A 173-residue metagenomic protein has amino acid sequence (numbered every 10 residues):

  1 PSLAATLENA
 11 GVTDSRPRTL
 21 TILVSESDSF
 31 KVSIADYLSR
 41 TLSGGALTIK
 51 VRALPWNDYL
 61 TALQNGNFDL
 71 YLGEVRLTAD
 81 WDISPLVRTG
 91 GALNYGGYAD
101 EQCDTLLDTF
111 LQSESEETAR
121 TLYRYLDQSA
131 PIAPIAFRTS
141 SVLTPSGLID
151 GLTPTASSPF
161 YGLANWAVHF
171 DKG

Functional and structural regions predicted by a protein language model:
P1-R40, T121, D171-K172: Append "and occasionally in soluble cytosolic enzymes with long acidic Gly/Pro-rich linkers
V24-S27, E74-R76, R138-T139: Structural motif
S33-G45, N57-F68: Short helices/loops that flank or line small-molecule/ion binding pockets
T48-Y59, S84-L148, K172-G173: Extracytoplasmic/peripheral linker and loop segments enriched in polar/acidic and small residues with frequent Thr/Pro
W56, G73-T78: Beta->alpha turn/N-cap motifs
D69-E74, P134: Paired acidic/hydrophobic, glycine-rich loop segments that form the ligand-binding mouth/hinge of periplasmic-binding
P145-G173: Long beta-strand-rich cores associated with HINT superfamily self-processing modules
